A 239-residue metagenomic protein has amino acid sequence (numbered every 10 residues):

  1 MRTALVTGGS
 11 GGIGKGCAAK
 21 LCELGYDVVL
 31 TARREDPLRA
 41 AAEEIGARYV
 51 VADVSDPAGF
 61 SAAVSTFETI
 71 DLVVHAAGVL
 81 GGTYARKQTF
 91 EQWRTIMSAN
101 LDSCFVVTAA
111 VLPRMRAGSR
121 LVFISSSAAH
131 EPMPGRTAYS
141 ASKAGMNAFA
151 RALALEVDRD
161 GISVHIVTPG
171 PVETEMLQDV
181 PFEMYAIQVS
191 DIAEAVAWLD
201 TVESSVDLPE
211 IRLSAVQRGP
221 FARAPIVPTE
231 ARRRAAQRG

Functional and structural regions predicted by a protein language model:
S10-G11: Conserved glycine-rich cofactor-binding loop
Y84-A85, T89-R94: Substrate-binding pocket helix/loop in short-chain dehydrogenase/reductase
R86, M133-T137: Active-site loop immediately N-terminal to the catalytic Tyr-X3-Lys motif of short-chain dehydrogenase/reductase
T108, S142: Active-site helix of classical SDR
S126: Residue(s) in the substrate-gating loop at a strand-loop-helix junction that position the organic substrate next
E131, A152-I162: Active-site-adjacent segment of SDR/Rossmann-fold oxidoreductases
I166, P181-I226: C-terminal helical subdomain
